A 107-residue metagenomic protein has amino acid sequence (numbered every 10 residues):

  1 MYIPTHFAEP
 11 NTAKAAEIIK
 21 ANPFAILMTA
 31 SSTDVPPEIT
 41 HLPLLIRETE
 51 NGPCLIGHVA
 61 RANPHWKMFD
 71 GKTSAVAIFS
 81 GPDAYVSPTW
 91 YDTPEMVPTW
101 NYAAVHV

Functional and structural regions predicted by a protein language model:
M1-V107: Binding-site signature for planar aromatic cofactors or substrates
